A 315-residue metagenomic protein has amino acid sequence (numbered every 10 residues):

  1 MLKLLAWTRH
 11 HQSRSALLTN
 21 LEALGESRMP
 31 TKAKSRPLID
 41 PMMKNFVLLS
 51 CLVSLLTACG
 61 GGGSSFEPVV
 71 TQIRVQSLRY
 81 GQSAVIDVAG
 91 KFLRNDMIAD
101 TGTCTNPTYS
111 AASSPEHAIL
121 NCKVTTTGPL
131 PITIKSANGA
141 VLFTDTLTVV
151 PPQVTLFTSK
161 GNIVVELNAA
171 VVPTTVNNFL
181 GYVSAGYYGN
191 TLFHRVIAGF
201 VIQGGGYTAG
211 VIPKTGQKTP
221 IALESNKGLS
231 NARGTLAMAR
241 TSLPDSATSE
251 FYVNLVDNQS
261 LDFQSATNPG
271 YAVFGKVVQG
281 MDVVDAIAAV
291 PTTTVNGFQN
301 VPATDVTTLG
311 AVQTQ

Functional and structural regions predicted by a protein language model:
H11-Q12, L21: Short hydrophobic targeting helices and cationic amphipathic motifs that mediate membrane/organellar targeting
S13-S15, S27, S35: Serine residues within intrinsically disordered or low-complexity segments
T31-V47: Bacterial N-terminal signal peptides that target proteins for export
V47-S54: Sec-dependent N-terminal signal peptides
L56-A58: C-terminal motif of bacterial Sec signal peptides marking the signal peptidase cleavage site
G60-Q315: Cyclophilin-like peptidyl-prolyl cis-trans isomerases
